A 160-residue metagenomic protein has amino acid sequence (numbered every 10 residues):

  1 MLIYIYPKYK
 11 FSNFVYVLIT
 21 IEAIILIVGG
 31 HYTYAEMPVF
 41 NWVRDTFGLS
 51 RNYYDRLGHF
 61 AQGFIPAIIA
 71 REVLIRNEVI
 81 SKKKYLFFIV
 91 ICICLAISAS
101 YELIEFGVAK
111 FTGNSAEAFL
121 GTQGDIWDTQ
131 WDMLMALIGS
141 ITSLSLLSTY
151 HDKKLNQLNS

Functional and structural regions predicted by a protein language model:
M1-F64: "…centered on the first transmembrane helix and the immediately adjacent amphipathic helix/loop
L2-I5, A61-N77, F111-G113, L134-Y150: Membrane-interfacial alpha-helical segments at the cytosolic side of multi-pass membrane proteins
V15, R56, L86-V90, D132 (+1 more regions): Residue-level signature of transmembrane alpha-helical entry/exit and packing/kink sites in multi-pass membrane
I19-G29, A67-R71, I93-E105: Alpha-helical transmembrane segments of multi-pass membrane proteins
M37-F40, Y54, S98, L103-L137: Interfacial helix-loop-helix junctions of multi-pass membrane proteins
G48-S50, I91-I93, A118-F119: Short hydrophobic "helix-edge" motifs at membrane interfaces and signal-peptide entry regions
E78-L95: Internal alpha-helical transmembrane segments of multi-pass membrane proteins
S148-L158: Membrane-interface capping segments at transmembrane-helix boundaries
